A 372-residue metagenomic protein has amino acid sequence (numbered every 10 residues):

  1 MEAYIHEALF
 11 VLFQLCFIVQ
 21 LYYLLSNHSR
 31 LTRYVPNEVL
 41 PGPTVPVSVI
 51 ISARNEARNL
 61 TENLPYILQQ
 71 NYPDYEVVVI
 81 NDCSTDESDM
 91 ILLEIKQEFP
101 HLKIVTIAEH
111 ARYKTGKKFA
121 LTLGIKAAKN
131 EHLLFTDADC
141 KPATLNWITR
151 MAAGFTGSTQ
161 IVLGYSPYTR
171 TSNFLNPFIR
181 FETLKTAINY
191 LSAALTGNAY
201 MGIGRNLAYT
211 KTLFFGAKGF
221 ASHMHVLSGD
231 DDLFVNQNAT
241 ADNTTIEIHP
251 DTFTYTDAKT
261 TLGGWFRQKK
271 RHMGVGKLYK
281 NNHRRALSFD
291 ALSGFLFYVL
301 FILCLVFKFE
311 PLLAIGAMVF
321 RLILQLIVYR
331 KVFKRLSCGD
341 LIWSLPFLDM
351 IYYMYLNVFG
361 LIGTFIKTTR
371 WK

Functional and structural regions predicted by a protein language model:
M1-G42, Y329, L356: N-terminal membrane-anchoring/stem segments of glycan-assembly enzymes
R30-P36, E56-Q69: Short, well-formed alpha-helical segments that are part of the catalytic scaffolds of diverse glycosyltransferases
V45-S48, E76: Cell-envelope/extracellular polymer assembly enzymes that use nucleotide-activated donors
L64-H110: Acidic donor-binding segment of Leloir-type glycosyltransferases
E87, D137-A153: Acidic donor-binding/catalytic loop of UDP-sugar-dependent glycosyltransferases, especially processive GT2
L121, L133: Short aromatic/hydrophobic "clamp" motif used to bind/position activated sugar donors
F155, I161-T186, T212-F215, G219-R284: Catalytic donor/gating beta->alpha subdomain of glycosyltransferases that bind UDP-sugars
A291-T368: Membrane-embedded multi-pass helical conduit in multi-pass membrane proteins, especially envelope-biosynthetic
